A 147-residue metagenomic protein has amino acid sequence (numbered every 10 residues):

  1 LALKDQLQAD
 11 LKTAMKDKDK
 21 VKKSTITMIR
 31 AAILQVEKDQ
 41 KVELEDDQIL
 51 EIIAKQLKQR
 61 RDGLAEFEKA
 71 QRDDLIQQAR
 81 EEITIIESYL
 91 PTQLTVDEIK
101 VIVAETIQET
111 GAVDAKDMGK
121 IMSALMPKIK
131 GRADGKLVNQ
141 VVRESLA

Functional and structural regions predicted by a protein language model:
A2-Y89, Q93-A104, Q108-A115, M122-S123 (+2 more regions): N-terminal cationic and glycine-rich segments that engage phosphates or anionic surfaces
M118, G135: Catalytic-site-adjacent helices and loops of nucleotide signaling machinery
